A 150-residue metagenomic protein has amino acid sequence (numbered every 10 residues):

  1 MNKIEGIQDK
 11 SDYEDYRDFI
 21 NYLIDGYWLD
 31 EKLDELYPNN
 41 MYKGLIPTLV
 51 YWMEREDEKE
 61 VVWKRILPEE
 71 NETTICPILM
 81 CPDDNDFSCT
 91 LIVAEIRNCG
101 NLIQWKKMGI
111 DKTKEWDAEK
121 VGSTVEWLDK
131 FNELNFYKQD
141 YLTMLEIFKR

Functional and structural regions predicted by a protein language model:
M1-R150: Intrinsically disordered, low-complexity acidic regions enriched in Pro/Ser/Thr
